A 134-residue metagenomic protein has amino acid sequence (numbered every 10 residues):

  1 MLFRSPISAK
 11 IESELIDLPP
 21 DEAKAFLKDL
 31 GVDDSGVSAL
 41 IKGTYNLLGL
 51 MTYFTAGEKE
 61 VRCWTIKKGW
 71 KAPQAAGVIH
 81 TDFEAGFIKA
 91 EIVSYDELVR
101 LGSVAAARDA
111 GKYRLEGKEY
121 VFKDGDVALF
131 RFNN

Functional and structural regions predicted by a protein language model:
M1-L2: Short, small-residue-biased leader/transition segments that mark boundaries at the very start of proteins
S5-I7: Hydrophobic/aromatic beta-strand patches that form the interior of the parallel beta-sheet core in alpha/beta enzyme
A9-D17, E60-L129: Nucleotide-binding motor/catalytic cores of P-loop/tubulin-like NTPases across gene-expression machines
A9-G57: Anionic-ligand-binding alpha/beta catalytic cores of soluble enzymes and soluble regulatory domains that recognize
F132-N133: Short, surface-exposed secondary-structure boundary micro-motifs
